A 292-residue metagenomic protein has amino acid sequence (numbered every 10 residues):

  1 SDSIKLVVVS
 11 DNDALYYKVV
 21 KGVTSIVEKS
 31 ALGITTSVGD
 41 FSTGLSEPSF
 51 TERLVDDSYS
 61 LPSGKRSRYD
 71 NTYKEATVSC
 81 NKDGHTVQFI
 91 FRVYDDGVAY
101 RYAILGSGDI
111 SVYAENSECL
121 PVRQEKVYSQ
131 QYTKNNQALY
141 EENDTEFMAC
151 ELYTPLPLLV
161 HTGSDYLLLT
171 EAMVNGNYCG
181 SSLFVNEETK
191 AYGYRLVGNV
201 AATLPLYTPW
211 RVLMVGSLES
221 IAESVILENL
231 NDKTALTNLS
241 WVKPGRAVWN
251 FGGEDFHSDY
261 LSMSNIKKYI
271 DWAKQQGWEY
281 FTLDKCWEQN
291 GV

Functional and structural regions predicted by a protein language model:
D2-T234: N-terminal accessory beta-strand-rich subdomains and adjacent acidic, glycine-rich linkers that precede catalytic cores
Q131-K134, W241-R246, T282: Short C-terminal domain-edge/linker segments immediately following a structured domain
A222, L227-S262: Mobile, glycine- and charge-enriched loop segments and immediately flanking short secondary-structure elements within
V248-V292: Aromatic-lined carbohydrate-binding/catalytic grooves of carbohydrate-active enzymes
